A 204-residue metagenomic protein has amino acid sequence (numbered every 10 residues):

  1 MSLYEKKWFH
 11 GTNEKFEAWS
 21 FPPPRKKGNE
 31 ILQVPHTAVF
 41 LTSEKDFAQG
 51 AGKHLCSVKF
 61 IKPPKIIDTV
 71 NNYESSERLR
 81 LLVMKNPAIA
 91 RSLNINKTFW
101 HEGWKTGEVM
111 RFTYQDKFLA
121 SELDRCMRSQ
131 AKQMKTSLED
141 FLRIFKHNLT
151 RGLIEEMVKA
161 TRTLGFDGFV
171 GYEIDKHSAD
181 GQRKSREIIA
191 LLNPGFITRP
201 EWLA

Functional and structural regions predicted by a protein language model:
S2-A38, T42-D46, G50-A204: Active-site and NAD+-binding cores of ADP-ribose-processing enzymes
